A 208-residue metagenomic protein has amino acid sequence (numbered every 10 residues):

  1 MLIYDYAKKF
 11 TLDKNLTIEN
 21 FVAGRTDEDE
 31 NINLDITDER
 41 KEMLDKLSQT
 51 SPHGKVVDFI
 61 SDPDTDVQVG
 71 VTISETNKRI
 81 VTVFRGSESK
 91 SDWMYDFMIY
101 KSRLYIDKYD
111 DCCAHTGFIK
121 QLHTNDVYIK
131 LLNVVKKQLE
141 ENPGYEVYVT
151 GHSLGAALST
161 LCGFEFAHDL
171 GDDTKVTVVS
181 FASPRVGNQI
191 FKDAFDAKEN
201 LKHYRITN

Functional and structural regions predicted by a protein language model:
M1-T72: N-terminal low-complexity, Ser/Thr- and acidic-residue-enriched intrinsically disordered segments
L12, I18-E30, A114-T124, F181 (+1 more regions): Aromatic-residue hotspot detector
R40-T150, H168-K175, K198-K202: A conserved cap/lid and substrate-binding interface adjacent to the catalytic center of lipid-processing enzymes
F84-S87, S153, F181-S183, N208: Active-site-proximal beta-strand/loop segments in catalytic clefts of secreted hydrolases
G151-G155, S159: Gly/Ala-rich beta-loop-alpha elbow adjacent to hydrolase catalytic centers
S159-T160, K192: Conserved strand-to-helix beginnings and helix N-cap segments that scaffold or border functional pockets
L161-E165: Active-site signature of alpha/beta-hydrolase-fold catalytic machinery across serine- and Asp/Cys-nucleophile hydrolases
G171-N208: The feature captures the conserved acid-bearing segment of alpha/beta-hydrolase catalytic domains
